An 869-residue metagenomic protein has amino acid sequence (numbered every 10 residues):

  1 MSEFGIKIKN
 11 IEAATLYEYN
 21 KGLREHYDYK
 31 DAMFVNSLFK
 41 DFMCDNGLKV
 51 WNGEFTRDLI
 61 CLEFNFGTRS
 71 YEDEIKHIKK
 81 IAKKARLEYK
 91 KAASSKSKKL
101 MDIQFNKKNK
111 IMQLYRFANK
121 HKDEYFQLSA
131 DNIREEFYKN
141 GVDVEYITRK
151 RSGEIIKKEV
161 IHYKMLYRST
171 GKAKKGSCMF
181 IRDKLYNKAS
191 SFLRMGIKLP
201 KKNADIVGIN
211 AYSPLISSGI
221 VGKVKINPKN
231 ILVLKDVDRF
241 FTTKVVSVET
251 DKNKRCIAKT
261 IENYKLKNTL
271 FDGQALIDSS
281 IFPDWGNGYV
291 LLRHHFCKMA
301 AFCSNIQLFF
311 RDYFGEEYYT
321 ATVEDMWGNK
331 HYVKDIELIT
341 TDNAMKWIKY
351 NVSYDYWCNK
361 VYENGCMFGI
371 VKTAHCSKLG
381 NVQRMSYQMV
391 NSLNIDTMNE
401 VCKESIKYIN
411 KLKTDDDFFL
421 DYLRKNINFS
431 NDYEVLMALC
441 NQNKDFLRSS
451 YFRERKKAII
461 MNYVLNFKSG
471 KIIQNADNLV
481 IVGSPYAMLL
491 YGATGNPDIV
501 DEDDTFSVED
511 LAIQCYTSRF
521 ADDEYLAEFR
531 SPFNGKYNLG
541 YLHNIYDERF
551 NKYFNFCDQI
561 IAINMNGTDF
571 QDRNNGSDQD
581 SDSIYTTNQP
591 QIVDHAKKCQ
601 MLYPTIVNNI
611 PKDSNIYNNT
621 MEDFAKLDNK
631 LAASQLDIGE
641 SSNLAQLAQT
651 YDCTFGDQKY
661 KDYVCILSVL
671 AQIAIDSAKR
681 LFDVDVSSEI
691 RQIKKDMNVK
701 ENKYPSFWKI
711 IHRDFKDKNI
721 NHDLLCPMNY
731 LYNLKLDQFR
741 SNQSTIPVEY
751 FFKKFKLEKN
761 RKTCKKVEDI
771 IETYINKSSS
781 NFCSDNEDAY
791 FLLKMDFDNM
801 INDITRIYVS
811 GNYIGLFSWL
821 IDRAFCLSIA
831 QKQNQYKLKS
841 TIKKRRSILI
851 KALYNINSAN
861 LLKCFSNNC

Functional and structural regions predicted by a protein language model:
M1-G576, S583, T587-C869: Beta-strand-enriched accessory nucleic-acid recognition/scaffold domains that flank the catalytic cores of large
